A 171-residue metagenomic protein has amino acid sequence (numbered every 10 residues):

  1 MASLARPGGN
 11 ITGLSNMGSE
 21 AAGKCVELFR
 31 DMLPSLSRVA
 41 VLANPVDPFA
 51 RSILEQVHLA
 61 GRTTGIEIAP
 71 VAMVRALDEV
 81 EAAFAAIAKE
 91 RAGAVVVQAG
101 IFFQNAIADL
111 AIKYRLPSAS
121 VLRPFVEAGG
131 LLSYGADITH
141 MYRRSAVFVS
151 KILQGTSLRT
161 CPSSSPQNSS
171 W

Functional and structural regions predicted by a protein language model:
M1-W171: Short hydrophobic alpha-helices and adjacent helix-cap/hinge residues
